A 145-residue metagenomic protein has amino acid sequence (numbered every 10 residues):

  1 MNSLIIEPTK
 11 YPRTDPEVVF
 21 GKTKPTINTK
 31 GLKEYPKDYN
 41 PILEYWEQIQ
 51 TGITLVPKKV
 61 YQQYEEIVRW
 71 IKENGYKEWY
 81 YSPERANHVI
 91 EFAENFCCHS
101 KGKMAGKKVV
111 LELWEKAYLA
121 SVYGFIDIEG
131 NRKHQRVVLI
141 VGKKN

Functional and structural regions predicted by a protein language model:
M1-N145: Phosphate/NTP-binding elements of NTP-utilizing enzymes
